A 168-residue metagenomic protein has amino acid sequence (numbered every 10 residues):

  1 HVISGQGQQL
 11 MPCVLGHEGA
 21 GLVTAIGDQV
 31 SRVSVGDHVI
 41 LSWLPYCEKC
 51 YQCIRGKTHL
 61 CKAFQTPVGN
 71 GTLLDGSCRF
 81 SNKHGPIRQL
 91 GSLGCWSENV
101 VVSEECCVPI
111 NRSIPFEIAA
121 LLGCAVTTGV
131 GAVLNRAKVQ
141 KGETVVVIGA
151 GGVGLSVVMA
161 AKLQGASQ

Functional and structural regions predicted by a protein language model:
I3-I54, H59, P67, N111-S113: Glycine-rich beta-strand-centered segment in the early N-terminal region that forms part of a ligand/cofactor-binding
S4-G5, K83, T128: Short gly/ser/thr-rich secondary-structure transition/capping motifs
Q9, A20-A25, S31, Q52 (+6 more regions): Short, electropositive, low-hydrophobicity segments enriched in small/polar residues
V14, E18, G91, C95 (+2 more regions): Conserved active-site and cofactor/substrate-binding residues in soluble primary-metabolism enzymes
V35, P86-I87, F116-A120: Flexible, glycine/proline-enriched loop segments at strand-loop-helix junctions that form or flank small-ligand binding
W43-E105: Cysteine-cluster motifs in flexible loop/terminal segments that predominantly coordinate metals
E98-N99, E105-C107, N111-Q168: Mid-domain Rossmann-like dinucleotide-binding core that forms the NAD(H)/NADP(H) cofactor-binding site
